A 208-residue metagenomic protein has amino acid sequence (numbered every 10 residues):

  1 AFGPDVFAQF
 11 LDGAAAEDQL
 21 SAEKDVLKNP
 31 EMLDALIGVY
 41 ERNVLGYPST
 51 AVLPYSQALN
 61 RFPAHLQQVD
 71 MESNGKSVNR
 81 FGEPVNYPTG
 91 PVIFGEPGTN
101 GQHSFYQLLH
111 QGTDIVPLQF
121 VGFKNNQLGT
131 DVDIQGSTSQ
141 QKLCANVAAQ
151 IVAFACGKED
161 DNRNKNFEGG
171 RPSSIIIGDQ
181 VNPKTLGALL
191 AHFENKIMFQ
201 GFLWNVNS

Functional and structural regions predicted by a protein language model:
A1-S208: A SIS-like phosphosugar-recognition module
